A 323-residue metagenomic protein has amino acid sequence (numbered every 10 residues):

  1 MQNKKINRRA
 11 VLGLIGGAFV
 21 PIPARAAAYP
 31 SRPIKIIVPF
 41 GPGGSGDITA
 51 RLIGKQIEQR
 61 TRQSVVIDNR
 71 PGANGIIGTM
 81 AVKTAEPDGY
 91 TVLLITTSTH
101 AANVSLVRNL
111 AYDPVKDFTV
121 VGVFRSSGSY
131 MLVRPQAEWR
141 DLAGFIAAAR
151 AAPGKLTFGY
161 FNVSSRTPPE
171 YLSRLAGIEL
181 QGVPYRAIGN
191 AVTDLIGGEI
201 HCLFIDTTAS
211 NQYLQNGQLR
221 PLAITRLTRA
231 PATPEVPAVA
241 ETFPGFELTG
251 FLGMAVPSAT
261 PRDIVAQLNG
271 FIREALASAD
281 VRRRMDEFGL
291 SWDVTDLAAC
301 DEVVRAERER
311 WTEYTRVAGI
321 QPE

Functional and structural regions predicted by a protein language model:
Q2-A18: N-terminal secretory signal peptides and thylakoid transit peptides that target proteins across membranes
P21-P23: N-terminal signal peptide c-region/cleavage motif recognized by signal peptidases
A26-V115, K155, S164-S165, I178-H201 (+2 more regions): N-terminal (or domain-start) structured segment
S31-P33, L175, Q215, R262-E323: An extracytoplasmic/periplasmic, membrane-proximal ligand-sensing/linker region
I34-I36, G43, A50, I67 (+12 more regions): Residue-level signal for nonpolar/aromatic packing positions in well-ordered secondary structure
T84-Y90, S105-N190, V239, F251-R284: Hinge/capping helix and adjacent helix->loop/strand transition within the periplasmic-binding protein
S98-N109, R166, E170-L175, C202-P234: A ligand-binding cleft/hinge motif common to bilobed small-molecule-binding domains
S126, S210-L276, A306-E309: C-terminal lobe and pocket-closing loops of periplasmic/extracytoplasmic Venus-flytrap solute-binding proteins
